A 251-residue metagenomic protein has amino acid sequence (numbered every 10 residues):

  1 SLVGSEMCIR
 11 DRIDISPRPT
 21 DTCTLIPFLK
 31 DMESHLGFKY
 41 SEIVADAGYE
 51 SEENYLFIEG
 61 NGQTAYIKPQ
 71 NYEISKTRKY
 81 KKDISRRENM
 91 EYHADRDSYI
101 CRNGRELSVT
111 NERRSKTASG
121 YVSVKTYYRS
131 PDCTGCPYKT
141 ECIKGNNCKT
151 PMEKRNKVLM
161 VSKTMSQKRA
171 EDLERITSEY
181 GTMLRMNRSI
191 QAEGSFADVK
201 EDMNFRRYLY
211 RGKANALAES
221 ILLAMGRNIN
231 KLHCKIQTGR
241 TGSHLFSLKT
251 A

Functional and structural regions predicted by a protein language model:
S5, R10-A251: Anion-binding and metal-coordination hotspots
